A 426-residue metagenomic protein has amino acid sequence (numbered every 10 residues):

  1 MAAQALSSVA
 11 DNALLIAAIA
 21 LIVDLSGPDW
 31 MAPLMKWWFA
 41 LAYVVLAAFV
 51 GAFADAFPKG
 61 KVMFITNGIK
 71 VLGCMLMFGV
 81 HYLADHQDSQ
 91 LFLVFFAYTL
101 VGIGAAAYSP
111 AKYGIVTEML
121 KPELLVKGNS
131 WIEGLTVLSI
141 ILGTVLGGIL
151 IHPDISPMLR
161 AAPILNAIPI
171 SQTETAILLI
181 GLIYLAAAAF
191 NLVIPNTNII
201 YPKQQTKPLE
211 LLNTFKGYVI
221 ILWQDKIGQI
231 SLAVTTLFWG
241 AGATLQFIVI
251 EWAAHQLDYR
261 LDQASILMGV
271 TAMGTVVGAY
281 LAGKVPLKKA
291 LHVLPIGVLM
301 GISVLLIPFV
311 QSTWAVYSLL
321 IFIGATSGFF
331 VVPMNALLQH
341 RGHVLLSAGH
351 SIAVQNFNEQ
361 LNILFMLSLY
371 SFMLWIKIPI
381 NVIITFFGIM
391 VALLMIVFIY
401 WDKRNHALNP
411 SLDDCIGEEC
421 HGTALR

Functional and structural regions predicted by a protein language model:
M1-L15, M35-G73, L93-H152, I230 (+4 more regions): Substrate-agnostic recognition of the 12-TM MFS/MFS-like secondary transporter fold
A5, V9, A13, A17 (+6 more regions): A single, central transmembrane helix in multi-pass transporters
A17-S26, F78-D85, L142-I177, E251 (+2 more regions): Transmembrane alpha-helix termini and helix-breaking/packing motifs in multi-pass membrane transporters
G27-A40, A254-A272, S347, A353-V354: Loop-to-transmembrane helix entry
G68-D88, V298-S312: C-terminal ends and interior cores of transmembrane alpha-helices in multi-pass membrane transporters/permeases
G114, E118, S171-T173, I177-K207 (+1 more regions): Helix-loop junctions on the cytosolic side of multi-pass membrane transporters, especially the intracellular loop
N196-L232: Juxtamembrane intracellular "pre-TM" segments in multi-pass secondary transporters
L291-V331: C-terminal transmembrane helical hairpin of 12-TM major facilitator-type secondary transporters
